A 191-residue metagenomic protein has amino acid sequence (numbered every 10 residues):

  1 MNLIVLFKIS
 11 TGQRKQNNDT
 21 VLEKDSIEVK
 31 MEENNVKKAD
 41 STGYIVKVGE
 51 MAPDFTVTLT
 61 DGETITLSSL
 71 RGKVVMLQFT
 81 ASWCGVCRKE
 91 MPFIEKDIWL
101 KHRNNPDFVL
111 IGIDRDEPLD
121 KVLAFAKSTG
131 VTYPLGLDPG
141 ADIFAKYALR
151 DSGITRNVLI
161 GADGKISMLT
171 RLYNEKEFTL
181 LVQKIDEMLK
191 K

Functional and structural regions predicted by a protein language model:
M1-M51, K191: N-terminal targeting signals for export/organelle localization
V46, F55-V75, Y147: A short beta-strand-turn-helix
A52-P53, V74-V75, I154-R156: Short loop/turn microsegments at loop-to-beta-strand junctions
R71, F79-K96: Conserved redox-active cysteine motifs that mediate thiol-disulfide chemistry, especially di-cysteine Cys-X(1-2)-Cys
M76-L77, L110: Hydrophobic beta-strand anchors of alpha/beta hydrolase catalytic cores
R88-T129, G140-K146: Structural microenvironment flanking redox-active thiols in thiol-disulfide oxidoreductases
K127-T132, D138-D186: Thiol/disulfide oxidoreductase modules built on the thioredoxin-like
